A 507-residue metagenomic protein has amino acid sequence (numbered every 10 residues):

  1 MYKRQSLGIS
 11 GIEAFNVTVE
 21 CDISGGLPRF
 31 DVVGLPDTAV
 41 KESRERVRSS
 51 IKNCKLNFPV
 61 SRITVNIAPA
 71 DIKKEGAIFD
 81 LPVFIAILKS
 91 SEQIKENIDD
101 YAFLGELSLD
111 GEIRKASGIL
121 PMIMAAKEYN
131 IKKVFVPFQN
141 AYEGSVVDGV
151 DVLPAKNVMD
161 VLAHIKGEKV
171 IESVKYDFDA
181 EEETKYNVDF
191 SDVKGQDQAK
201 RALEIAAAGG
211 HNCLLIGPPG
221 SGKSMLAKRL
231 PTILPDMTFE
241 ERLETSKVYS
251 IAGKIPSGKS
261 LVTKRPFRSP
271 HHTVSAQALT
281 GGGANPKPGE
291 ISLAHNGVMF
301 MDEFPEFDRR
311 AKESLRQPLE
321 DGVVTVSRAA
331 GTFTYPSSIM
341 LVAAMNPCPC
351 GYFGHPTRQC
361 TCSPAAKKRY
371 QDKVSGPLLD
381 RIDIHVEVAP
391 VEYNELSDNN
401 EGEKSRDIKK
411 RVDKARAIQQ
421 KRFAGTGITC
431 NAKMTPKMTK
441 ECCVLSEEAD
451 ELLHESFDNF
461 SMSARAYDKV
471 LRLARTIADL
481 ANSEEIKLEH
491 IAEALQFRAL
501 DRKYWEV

Functional and structural regions predicted by a protein language model:
K3-L214, P218-S224, A466-Y467, E484-V507: Peripheral, non-AAA+ core regions of ATP-driven protein-machinery
V17-I23, L279, D383-V386: Short beta-strand elements
A39-R44, P59, N66-G76, N285-P286 (+1 more regions): Basic, amphipathic alpha-helical bundle interface domains used for macromolecular binding and assembly
L109, M299-F300, E306-F307: Residues immediately C-terminal
E204, S260-L261, R265-P266, A276-M299 (+1 more regions): Conserved alpha-helical scaffold flanking the Walker A/P-loop in AAA+ ATPase domains
L215-P256: Walker A/P-loop
G217, G281, E303: The Walker A (P-loop) glycine that initiates the GxxxxGKT/S ATP-binding motif of P-loop NTPases
N296, D302-F304, S314: Walker B catalytic acidic pair
